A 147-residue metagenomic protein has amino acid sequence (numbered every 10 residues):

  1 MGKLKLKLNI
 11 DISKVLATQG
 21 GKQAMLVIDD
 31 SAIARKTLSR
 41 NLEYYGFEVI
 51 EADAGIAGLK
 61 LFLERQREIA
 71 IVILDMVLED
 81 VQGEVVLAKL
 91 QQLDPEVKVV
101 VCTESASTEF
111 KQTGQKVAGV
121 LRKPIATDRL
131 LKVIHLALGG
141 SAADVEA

Functional and structural regions predicted by a protein language model:
M1-L26, S39, E68, K116 (+1 more regions): Non-catalytic signal-transmission and effector/linker regions of two-component phosphorelay proteins
A32-I50: Two-component/phosphorelay signaling modules centered on CheY-like receiver
E51-I71: Acidic, metal-coordinating helix/loop segments flanking the phosphotransfer/catalytic sites of two-component signaling
K60-L63, E84-E96: Short amphipathic alpha-helix used as the core "switch/output" element in two-component signaling
D75: Active-site residues of response regulator receiver
E79: The feature encodes the CheY-like receiver
V100-E104: Hydrophobic/aromatic residues positioned on beta-strands within the core alpha/beta folds
K123: A Lys-centered signature of the CheY-like receiver
